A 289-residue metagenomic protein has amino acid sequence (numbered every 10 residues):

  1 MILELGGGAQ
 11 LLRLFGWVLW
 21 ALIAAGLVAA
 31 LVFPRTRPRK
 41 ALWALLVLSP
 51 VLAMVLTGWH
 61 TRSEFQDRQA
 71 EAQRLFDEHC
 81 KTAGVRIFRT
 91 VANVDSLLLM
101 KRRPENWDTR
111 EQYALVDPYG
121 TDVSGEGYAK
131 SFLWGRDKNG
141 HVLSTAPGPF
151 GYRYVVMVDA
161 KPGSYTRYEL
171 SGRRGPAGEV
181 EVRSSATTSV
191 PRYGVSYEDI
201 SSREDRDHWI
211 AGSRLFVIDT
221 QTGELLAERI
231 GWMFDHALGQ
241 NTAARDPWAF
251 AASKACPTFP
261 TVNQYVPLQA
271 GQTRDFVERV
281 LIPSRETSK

Functional and structural regions predicted by a protein language model:
M1-V32: Membrane-embedded alpha-helical segments of integral membrane proteins
V32-L42: Membrane-interface helix-boundary motifs at transmembrane edges
K40-H60: Internal/C-terminal transmembrane anchor helices
A53-P118: N-terminal export/targeting and maturation segments
M100-K289: Mature extracytoplasmic/lumenal regions of exported proteins
